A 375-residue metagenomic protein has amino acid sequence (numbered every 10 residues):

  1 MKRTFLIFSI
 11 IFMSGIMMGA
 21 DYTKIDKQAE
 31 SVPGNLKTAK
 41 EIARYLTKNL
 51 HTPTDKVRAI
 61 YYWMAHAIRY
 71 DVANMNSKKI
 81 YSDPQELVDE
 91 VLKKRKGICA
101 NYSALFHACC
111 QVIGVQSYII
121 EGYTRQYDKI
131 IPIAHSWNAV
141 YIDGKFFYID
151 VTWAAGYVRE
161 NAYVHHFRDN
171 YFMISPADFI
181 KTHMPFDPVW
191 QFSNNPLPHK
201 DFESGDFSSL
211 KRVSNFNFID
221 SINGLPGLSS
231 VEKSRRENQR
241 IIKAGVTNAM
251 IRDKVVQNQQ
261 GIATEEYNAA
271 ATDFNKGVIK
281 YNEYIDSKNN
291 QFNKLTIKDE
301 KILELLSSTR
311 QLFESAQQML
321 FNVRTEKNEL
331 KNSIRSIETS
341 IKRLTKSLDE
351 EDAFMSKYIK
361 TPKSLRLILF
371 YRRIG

Functional and structural regions predicted by a protein language model:
T4-S14: Sec-dependent N-terminal signal peptides
G15-G19: Sec/Tat signal peptide C-region and signal peptidase I cleavage site
A20-I98, H107: Secondary-structure boundary elements
D21-Q28, G34-K37, R44-L46, R159 (+1 more regions): Mixed-charge, low-complexity segments
K56, A104, A108-Q111, V115 (+2 more regions): Charged/polar positions within long, soluble alpha-helices
Y62, Y102-D178: Hydrophobic/aromatic-rich core segments of domains that either
S175, T182-D187: Transmembrane helical hairpin unit
